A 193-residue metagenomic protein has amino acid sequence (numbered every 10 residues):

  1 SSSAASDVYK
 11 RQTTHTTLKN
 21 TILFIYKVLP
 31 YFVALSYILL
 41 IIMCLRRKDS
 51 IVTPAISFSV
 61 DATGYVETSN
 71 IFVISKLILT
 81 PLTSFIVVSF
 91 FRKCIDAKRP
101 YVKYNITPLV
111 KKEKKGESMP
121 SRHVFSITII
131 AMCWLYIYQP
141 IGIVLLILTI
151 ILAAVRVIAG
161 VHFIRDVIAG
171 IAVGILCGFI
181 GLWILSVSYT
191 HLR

Functional and structural regions predicted by a protein language model:
S1, L79, R122: Small/polar loops that bind or transfer phosphate-bearing groups
S1-A5, Y9, H191-L192: Single conserved hydrophobic/aromatic residue that forms the stacking wall/gate of nucleotide- or nucleobase-binding
S6-K114, F125-L152: Hydrophobic alpha-helical bundle signature of multipass membrane enzymes
P108-R193: Membrane-embedded catalytic cores of phosphoryl/pyrophosphoryl-handling enzymes
